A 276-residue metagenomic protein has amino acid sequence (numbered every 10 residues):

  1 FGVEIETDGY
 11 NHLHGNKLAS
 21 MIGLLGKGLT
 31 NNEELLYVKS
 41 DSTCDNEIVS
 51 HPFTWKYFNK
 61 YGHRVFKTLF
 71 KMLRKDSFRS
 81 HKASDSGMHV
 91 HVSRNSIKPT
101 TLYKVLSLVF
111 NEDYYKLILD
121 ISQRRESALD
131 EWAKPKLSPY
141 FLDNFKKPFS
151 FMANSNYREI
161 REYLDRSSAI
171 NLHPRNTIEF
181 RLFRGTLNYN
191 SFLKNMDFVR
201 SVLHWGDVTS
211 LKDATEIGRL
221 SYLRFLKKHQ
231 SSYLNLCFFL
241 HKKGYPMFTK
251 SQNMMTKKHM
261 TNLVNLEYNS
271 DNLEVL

Functional and structural regions predicted by a protein language model:
F1-K82, N95-L276: C-terminal accessory/tail domains of diverse enzymes
D85-G87: Short secondary-structure junction motifs
